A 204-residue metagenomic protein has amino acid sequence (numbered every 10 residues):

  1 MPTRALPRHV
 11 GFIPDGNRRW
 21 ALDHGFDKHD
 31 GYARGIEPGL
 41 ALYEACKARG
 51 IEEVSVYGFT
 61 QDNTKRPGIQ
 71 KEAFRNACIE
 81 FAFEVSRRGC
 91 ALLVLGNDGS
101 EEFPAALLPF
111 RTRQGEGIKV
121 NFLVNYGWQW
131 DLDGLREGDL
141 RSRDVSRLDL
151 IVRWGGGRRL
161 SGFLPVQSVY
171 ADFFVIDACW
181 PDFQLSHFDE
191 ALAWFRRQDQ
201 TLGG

Functional and structural regions predicted by a protein language model:
M1-G204: Flexible, compositionally biased loop and terminal segments
